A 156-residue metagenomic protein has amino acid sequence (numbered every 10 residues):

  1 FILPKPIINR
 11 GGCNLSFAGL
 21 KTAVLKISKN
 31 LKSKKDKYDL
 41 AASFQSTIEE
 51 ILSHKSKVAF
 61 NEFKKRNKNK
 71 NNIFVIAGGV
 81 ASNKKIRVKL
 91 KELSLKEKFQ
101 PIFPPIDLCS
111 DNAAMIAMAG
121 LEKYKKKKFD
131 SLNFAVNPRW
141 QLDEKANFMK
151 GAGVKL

Functional and structural regions predicted by a protein language model:
F1-F74, A81-E97, Y124-K127, E144-L156: A contiguous, well-structured pocket-lining segment that forms one wall/lid of small-molecule binding clefts in soluble
A18, A77-G78, I116-A119: Short glycine-rich loop/turn motifs that provide flexible caps or phosphate-binding loops at active sites
I73-F74, K91-I116: Conserved phosphate-binding/catalytic loops in two-lobed NTP-binding clefts
V80-N83, L108-S110: Short Gly/Pro-enriched loop/turn and capping motifs at secondary-structure junctions
P104-D143: Glycine-rich phosphate-binding/hydrolytic loop that grips phosphoryl groups
